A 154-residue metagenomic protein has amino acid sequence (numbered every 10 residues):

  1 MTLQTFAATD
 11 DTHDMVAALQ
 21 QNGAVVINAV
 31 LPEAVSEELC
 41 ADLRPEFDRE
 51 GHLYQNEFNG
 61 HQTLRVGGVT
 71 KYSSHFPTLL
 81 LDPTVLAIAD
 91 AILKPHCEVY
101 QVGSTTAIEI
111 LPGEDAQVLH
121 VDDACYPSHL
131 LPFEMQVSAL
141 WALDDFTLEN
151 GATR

Functional and structural regions predicted by a protein language model:
M1-Q21, N28-H129: Non-heme Fe(II)-dependent double-stranded beta-helix
E114-R154: Catalytic core of non-heme Fe(II) oxygenases with the double-stranded beta-helix
